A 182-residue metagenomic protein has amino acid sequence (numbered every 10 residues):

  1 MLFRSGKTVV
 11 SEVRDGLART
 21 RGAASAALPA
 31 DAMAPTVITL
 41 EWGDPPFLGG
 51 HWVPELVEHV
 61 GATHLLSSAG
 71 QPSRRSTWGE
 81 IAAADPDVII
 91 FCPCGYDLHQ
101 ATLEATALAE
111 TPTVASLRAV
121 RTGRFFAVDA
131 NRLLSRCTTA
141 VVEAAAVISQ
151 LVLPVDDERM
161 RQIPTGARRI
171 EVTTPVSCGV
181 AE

Functional and structural regions predicted by a protein language model:
M1-E41, P45, L66-S68, R75 (+1 more regions): Extracytoplasmic substrate-binding proteins
L48: A conserved mid-domain beta-alpha-beta active-site/ligand-binding segment of alpha/beta enzyme cores
W52-S73, P93, A127: His/Asp/Glu-enriched short active-site or ligand-binding loop at hydrolase and phosphoryl-transfer sites
R74-R75, T111: Structural motif corresponding to alpha-helix initiation and N-cap regions
T77-G95: Proline-aspartate-enriched helix->loop->beta-strand connector
Y96-P112: Short, surface-exposed loop/helix-turn segments at secondary-structure junctions that function as lids/hinges flanking
L108-F126: Short glycine/proline-rich, acidic loop/turn segments that cap or connect secondary-structure elements
